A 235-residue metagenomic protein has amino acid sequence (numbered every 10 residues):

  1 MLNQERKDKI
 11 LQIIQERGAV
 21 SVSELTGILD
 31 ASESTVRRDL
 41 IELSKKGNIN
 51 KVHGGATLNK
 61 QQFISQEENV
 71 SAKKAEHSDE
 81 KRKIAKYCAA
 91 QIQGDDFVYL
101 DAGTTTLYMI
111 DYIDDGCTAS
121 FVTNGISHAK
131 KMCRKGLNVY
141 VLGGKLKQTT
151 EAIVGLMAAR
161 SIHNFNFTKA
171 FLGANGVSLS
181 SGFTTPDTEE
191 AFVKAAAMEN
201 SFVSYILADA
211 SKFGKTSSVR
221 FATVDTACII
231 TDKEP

Functional and structural regions predicted by a protein language model:
M1, E5, A75-D79, K83 (+8 more regions): Residues at secondary-structure transition points
L2-E5, K9, Q15-S23, I28 (+4 more regions): HTH-adjacent hinge/linker in prokaryotic transcriptional regulators
L11-Q12, A19-S23, S32, K45 (+2 more regions): Conserved phosphate- and dinucleotide-binding cores of soluble alpha/beta proteins, encompassing both enzyme active
D95, G116-T118, S201, T226: A general structural motif
T104-L107: Gly/Ser/Thr-rich loops at beta-strand to alpha-helix junctions that form or flank small-molecule/cofactor-binding
